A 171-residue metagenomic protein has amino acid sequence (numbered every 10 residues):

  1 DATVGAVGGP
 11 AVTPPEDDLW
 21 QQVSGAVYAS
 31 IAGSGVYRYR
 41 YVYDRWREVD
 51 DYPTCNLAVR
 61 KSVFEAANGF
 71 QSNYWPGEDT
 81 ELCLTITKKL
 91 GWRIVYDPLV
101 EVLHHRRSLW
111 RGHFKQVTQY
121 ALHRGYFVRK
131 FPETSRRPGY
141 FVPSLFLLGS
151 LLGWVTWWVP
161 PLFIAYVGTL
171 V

Functional and structural regions predicted by a protein language model:
D1-S30, W92-R93, P98-E101, H105: Conserved donor NDP-sugar-binding/catalytic core segment of glycosyltransferases
T13, S30, S34-A58, S62 (+7 more regions): A recurrent flexible, glycine/aromatic-enriched loop bordering the glycosyltransferase active site that acts as
P15, Q71-S135: Catalytic donor/gating beta->alpha subdomain of glycosyltransferases that bind UDP-sugars
Q21, P138-V142, P161-A165: Alpha-helical transmembrane segments of integral membrane proteins
V27, T118, G125-V128, L151-V159: Structural signature of transmembrane alpha-helix termini at the membrane-water interface
E65, L84, L148: A cross-family signal for key residues in well-ordered alpha-helices that form functional helical elements
L145-V171: Membrane-embedded multi-pass helical conduit in multi-pass membrane proteins, especially envelope-biosynthetic
